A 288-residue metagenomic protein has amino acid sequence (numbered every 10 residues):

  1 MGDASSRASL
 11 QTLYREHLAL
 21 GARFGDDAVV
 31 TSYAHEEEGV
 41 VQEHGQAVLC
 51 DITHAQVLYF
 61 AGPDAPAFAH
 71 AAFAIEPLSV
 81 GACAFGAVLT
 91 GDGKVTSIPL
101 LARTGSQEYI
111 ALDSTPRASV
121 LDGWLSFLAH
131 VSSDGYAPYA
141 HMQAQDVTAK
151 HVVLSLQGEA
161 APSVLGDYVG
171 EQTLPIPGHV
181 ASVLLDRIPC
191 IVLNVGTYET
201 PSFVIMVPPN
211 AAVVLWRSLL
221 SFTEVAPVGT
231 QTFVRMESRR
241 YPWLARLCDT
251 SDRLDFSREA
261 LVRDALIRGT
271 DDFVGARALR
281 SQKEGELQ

Functional and structural regions predicted by a protein language model:
M1-G21, G25-D26, T104-Q288: Conserved, structured C-terminal
M1-G86, K94, F233-E237: Acidic, proline/glycine-enriched N-terminal capping motif
G39-G45, V88-P99, A137-A140, V183-L193: Short amphipathic beta-strand starts and helix->beta connectors
A47-V48, L58, G86, P99 (+4 more regions): A broad, low-specificity signal marking well-ordered, structured residues that form hydrophobic/aromatic
H54-A61, T90, L100-A102, I110-R117 (+1 more regions): Short secondary-structure transition/capping motifs
A65-A69, A84, V95-L100, G105-Q107 (+1 more regions): Generic hydrophobic, aliphatic-rich segments that mediate packing or membrane embedding
L78-S79, V88-K94, P99-G105, S114 (+1 more regions): Short, charge-rich binding segments
G81-T90, T173-V180: Acidic/glycine-enriched edge-of-secondary-structure segments
